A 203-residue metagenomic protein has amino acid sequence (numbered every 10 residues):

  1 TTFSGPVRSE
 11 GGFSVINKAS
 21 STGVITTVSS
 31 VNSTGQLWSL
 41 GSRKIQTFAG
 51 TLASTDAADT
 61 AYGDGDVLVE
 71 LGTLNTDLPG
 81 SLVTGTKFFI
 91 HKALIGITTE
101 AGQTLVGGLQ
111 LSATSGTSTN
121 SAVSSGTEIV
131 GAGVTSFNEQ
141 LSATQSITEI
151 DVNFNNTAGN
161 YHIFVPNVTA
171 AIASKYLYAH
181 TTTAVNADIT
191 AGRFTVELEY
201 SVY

Functional and structural regions predicted by a protein language model:
T1-I45, A49, V106: Intrinsic low-complexity, repeat-rich intrinsically disordered segments enriched in small/flexible residues
E10-G11, T22-G23, D56-T60, T117-N120 (+2 more regions): Short, surface-exposed beta-strand/loop "edge" segments at domain boundaries and coil↔beta transitions
G35-L78: Solvent-exposed, flexible loop/coil segments flanking beta-strands in beta-rich domains
L52, I172-Y176, H180-Y203: C-terminal interaction-tip segments
V67-T114, T195-S201: Beta-rich globular "head" domains
E70-S81, N153-N167: Signal that preferentially marks extracellular ectodomain short beta-strand elements of beta-sandwich modules
G85, N167-A173: A short, structured loop/turn motif at beta-sheet edges
T104-H162: Terminal beta-strand-rich extracellular "head" domains that mediate receptor/glycan or other ligand binding
